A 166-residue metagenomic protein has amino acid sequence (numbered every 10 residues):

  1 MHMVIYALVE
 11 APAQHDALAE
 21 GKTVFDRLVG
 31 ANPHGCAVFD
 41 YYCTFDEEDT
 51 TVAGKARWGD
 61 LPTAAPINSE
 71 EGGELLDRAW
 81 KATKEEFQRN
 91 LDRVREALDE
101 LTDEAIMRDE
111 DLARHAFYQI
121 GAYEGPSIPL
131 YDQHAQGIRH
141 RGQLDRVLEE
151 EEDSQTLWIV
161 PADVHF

Functional and structural regions predicted by a protein language model:
M1-F166: Acidic interaction surfaces
